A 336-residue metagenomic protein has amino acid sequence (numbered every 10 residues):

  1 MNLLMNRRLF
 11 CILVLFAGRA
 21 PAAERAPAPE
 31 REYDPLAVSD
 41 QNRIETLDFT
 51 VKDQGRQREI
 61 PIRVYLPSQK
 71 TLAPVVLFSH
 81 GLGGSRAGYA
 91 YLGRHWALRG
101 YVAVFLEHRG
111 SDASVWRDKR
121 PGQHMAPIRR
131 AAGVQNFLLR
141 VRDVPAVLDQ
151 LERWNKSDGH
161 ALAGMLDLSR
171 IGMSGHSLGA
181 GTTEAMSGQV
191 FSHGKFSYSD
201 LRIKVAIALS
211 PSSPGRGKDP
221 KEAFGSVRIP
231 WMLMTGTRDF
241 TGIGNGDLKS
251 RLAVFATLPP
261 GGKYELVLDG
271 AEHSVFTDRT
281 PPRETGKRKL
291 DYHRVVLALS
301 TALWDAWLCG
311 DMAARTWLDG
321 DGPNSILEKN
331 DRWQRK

Functional and structural regions predicted by a protein language model:
N6-C11: N-terminal export leaders
L13-A22: Hydrophobic h-region of N-terminal signal peptides that target proteins for export in Gram-negative bacteria
E24-T71: N-terminal cap/lid segment of alpha/beta-hydrolase-fold proteins
R58-L166: Serine-hydrolase catalytic machinery in alpha/beta-hydrolase-like enzymes
F78-L82, H176-S177, P211, G236-T237: Glycine-rich His-Gly loop
V147-S226: Primarily recognizes the serine-hydrolase "nucleophile elbow" in alpha/beta-hydrolase and SGNH/GDSL folds
K195-G270: The feature captures the conserved acid-bearing segment of alpha/beta-hydrolase catalytic domains
D269-K336: Alpha/beta-hydrolase-fold serine-hydrolase catalytic core, especially in secreted/extracellular enzymes
